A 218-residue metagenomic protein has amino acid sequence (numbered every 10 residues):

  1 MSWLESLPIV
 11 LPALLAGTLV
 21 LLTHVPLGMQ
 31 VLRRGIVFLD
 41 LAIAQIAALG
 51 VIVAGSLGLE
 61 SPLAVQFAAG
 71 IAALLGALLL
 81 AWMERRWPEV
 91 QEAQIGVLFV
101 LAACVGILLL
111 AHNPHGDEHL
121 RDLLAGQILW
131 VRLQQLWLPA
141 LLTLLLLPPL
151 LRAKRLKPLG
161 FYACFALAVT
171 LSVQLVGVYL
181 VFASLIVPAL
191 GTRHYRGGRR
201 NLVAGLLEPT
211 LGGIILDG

Functional and structural regions predicted by a protein language model:
M1-L22, R34, A64, Q91-E92 (+2 more regions): Membrane-interfacial amphipathic/re-entrant helices at transmembrane-helix boundaries
P8-A16, L32-A44, G126-A140, P149-K154 (+1 more regions): Alpha-helical transmembrane segments and their cytosolic membrane-interface
A16, V20, A72, F161 (+2 more regions): Alpha-helical transmembrane segments of multi-pass membrane transport proteins
H24-L27, L41-L57, G76, L167-V169 (+3 more regions): Hydrophobic alpha-helical segments within and immediately flanking transmembrane helices of multi-pass membrane proteins
M29-I43, V51-N113, T192-L207, G218: Short loop segments and helix-boundary regions at transmembrane helix junctions of multi-pass inner-membrane proteins
L59-L63, R85-E89, L151-R155, T170-V178: Membrane-interface helix caps and helix-loop-helix hairpins in membrane proteins
Q91, I95-A153, F165-V169: Transmembrane helix-bundle core of multi-pass membrane transporters and related energy-transducing complexes
Y162-A166, L202-G213: Central hydrophobic cores of alpha-helical transmembrane segments in multi-pass integral membrane proteins
